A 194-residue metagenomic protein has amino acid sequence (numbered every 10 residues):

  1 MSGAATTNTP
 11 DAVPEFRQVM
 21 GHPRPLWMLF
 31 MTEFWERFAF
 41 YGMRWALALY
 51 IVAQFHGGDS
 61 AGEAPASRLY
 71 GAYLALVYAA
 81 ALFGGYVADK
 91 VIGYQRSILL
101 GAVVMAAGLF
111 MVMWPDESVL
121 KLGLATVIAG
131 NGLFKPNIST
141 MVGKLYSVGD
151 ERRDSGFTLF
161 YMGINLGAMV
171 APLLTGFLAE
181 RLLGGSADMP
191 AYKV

Functional and structural regions predicted by a protein language model:
M1-Y41: Cytosolic juxtamembrane N-terminal segment immediately preceding the first transmembrane helix of multi-pass
W45-S67, E180: Short amphipathic helix-loop junctions that connect adjacent transmembrane helices in Major Facilitator Superfamily/SLC
G62, F177-V194: A membrane-interface helix-boundary motif in multi-pass transporters
S67-A88, K135, M169-A171: Central cavity-lining transmembrane alpha-helices of secondary-active solute carriers, predominantly the Major
V77, D154-L183: Glycine-rich segments within core transmembrane alpha-helices of 12-TM secondary carriers
K90-A102, G149-D150: Cytoplasmic membrane-interface "Motif A"-like loop-to-helix N-cap segments of 12-TM Major Facilitator Superfamily
L100-K121: C-terminal ends and interior cores of transmembrane alpha-helices in multi-pass membrane transporters/permeases
L133-V148: Intracellular juxtamembrane helix-capping segments at the cytosolic ends of symmetry-related transmembrane helices
